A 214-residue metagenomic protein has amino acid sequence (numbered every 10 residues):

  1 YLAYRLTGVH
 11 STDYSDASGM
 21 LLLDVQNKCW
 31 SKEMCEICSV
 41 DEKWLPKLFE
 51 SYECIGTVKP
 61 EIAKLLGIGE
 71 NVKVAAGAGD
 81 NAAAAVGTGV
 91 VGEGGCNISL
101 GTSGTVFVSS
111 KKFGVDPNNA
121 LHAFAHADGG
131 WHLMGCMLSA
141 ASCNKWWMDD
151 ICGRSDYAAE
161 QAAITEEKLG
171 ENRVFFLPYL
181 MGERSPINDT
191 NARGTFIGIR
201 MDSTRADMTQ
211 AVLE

Functional and structural regions predicted by a protein language model:
A3-T12, L21-K32, E36-I37, C54 (+1 more regions): Active-site core segments that coordinate phosphate-bearing ligands/cofactors across diverse enzyme families
A17: Short coil/loop residues immediately preceding or within conserved phosphate-binding loops of NTP-utilizing enzyme
M20-L21, L48: A generic secondary-structure micro-motif detector that highlights 1-2 residue hydrophobic/ambivalent hotspots embedded
C38-E53: A conserved helix-loop-beta module that forms one wall/lid of the active-site cleft in ATP-utilizing catalytic domains
